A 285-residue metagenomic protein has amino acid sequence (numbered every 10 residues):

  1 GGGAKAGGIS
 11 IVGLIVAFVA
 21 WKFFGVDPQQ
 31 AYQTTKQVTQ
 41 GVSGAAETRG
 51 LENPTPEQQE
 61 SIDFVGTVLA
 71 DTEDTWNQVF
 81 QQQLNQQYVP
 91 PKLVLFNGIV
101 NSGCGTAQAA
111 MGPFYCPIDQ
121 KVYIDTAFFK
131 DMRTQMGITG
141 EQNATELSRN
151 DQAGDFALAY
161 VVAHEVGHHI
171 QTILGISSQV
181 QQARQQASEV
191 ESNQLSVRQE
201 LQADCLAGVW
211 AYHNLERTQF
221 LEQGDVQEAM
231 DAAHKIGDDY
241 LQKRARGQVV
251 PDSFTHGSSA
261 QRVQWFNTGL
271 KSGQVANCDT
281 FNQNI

Functional and structural regions predicted by a protein language model:
G1, A6, G13-S253, A276-Q283: A Zn2+-metalloprotease active-site environment signal
Q264-I285: Low-complexity, Gly/Ser/Thr/Pro-rich intrinsically disordered linker/tail segments
